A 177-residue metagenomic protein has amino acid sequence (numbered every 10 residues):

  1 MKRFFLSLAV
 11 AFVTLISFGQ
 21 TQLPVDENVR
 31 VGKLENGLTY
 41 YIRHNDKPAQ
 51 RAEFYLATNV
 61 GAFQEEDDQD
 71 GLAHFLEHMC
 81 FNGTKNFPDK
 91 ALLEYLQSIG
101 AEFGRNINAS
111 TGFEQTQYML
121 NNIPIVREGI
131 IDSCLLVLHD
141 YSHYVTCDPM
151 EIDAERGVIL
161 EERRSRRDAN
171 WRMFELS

Functional and structural regions predicted by a protein language model:
M1-F4: Positively charged n-region of N-terminal signal peptides that target proteins for export
S7-S17: Bacterial N-terminal signal peptides
A9, Q22, D46, N108-S110: Generic marker of residues within folded, mature protein domains
S17, Y40, F54, T116 (+1 more regions): A broad, low-specificity signal marking well-ordered, structured residues that form hydrophobic/aromatic
T21-L56: Mature N-terminal segment immediately following signal peptide/propeptide cleavage in secreted/periplasmic
Q50, T58-A73, E77-S177: Active-site-adjacent, His/Asp/Glu-enriched structural segments that form or flank metal-binding and acid/base networks
